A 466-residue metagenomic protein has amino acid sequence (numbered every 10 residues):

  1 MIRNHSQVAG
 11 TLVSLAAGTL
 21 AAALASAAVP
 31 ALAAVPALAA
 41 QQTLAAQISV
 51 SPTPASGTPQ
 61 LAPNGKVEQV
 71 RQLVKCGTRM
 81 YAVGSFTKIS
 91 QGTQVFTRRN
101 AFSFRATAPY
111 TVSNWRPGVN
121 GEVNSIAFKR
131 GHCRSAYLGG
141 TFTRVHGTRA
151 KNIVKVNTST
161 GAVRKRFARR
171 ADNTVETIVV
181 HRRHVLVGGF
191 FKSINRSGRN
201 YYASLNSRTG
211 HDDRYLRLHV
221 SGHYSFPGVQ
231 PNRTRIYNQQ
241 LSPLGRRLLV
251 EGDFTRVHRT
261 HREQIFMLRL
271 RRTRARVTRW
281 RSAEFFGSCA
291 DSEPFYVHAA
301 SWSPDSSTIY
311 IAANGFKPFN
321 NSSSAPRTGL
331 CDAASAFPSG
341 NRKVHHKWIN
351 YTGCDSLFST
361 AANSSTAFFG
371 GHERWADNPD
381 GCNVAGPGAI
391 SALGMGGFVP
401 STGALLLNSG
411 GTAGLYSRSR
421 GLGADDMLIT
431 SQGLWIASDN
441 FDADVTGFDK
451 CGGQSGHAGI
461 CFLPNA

Functional and structural regions predicted by a protein language model:
M1-A40: Secretory targeting and sorting signals
I2-R3, G10, P36-A466: Extracytoplasmic surface signature
